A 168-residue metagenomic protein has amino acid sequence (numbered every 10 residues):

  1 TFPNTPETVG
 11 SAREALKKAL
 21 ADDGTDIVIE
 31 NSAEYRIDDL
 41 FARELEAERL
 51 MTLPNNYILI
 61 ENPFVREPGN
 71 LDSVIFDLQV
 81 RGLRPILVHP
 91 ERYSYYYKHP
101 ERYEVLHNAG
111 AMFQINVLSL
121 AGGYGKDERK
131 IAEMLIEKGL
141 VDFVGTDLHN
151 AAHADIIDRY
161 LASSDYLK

Functional and structural regions predicted by a protein language model:
P3-F113: Extended substrate/RNA-proximal surfaces in nucleic-acid metabolism proteins
P90-R92, L118, L148-H149: Short, ordered loop/turn segments at secondary-structure junctions
G110-G122: His/Asp/Glu-enriched short active-site or ligand-binding loop at hydrolase and phosphoryl-transfer sites
A111, D127-E128: Glycine-rich, Lys/Arg-enriched anion-binding loops that position phosphate/diphosphate groups for phosphoryl
A121-G125, A132, A151-I157: Short active-site-adjacent structural elements
R129, E137-K138: Alpha-helix termination/capping residues and helix-transition junctions
K138-I156: Short acidic/histidine-rich active-site segments
D158-K168: Mid-to-C-terminal alpha-helical segments outside catalytic/metal-binding sites
